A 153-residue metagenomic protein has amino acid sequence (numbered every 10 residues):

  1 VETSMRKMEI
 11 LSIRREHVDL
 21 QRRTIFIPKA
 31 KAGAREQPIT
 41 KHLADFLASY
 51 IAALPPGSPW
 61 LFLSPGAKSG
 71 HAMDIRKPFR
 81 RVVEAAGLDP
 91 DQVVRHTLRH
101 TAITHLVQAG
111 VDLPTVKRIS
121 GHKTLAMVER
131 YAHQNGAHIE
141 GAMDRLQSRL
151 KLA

Functional and structural regions predicted by a protein language model:
V1, A48, A52, F79-G87 (+1 more regions): Amphipathic, well-packed alpha-helical segments that form the structural scaffold of globular domains
E2-E9, R81, T97-K123, R130: C-terminal catalytic core of tyrosine-transesterase DNA break-rejoin enzymes
T3-A52, A126: Conserved tyrosine-mediated DNA breakage-rejoining catalytic core shared by Y-recombinases
R22, S49, A53, P65-A67 (+1 more regions): C-terminal secondary-structure termini that scaffold catalytic or DNA-interacting sites
F26, L61, Q92-T97, M127-R130: Conserved beta-strand positions that form and line the central face of beta-propeller blades
P28-A32, L113, S120-R145: Catalytic-site neighborhood detector that most strongly recognizes the C-terminal catalytic loop/helix of tyrosine
K29-S49, S58-R81: C-terminal catalytic core of Y-nucleophile DNA break-rejoin enzymes
H71, D91, R95-H96, S120: Residue-level marker of regulatory loop/turn positions in helix-turn-helix DNA-binding domains and in histidine
